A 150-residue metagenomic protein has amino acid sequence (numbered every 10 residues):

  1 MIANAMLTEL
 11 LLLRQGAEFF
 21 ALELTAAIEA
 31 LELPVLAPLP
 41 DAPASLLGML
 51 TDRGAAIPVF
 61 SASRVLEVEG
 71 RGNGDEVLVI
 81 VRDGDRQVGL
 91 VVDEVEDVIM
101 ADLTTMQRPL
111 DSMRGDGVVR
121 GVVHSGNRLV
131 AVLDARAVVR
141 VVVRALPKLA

Functional and structural regions predicted by a protein language model:
M1-A150: An acidic, low-aromatic, low-complexity terminal/linker signal
